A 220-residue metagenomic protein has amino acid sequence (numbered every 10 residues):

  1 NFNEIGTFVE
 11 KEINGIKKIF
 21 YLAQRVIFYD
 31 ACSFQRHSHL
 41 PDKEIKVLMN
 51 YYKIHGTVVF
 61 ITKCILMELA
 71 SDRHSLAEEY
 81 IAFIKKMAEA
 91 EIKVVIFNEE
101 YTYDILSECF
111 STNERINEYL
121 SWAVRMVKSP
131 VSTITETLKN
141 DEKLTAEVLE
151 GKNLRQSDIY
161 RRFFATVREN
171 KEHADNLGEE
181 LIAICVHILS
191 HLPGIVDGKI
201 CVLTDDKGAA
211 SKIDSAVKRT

Functional and structural regions predicted by a protein language model:
F2-G198, G208-T220: Active-site-proximal, substrate-binding regions of enzyme catalytic domains and RNA-binding/basic surfaces
L203-D206: Short beta-strand/turn micro-motifs composed of small residues that flank or help shape donor/cofactor-binding pockets
